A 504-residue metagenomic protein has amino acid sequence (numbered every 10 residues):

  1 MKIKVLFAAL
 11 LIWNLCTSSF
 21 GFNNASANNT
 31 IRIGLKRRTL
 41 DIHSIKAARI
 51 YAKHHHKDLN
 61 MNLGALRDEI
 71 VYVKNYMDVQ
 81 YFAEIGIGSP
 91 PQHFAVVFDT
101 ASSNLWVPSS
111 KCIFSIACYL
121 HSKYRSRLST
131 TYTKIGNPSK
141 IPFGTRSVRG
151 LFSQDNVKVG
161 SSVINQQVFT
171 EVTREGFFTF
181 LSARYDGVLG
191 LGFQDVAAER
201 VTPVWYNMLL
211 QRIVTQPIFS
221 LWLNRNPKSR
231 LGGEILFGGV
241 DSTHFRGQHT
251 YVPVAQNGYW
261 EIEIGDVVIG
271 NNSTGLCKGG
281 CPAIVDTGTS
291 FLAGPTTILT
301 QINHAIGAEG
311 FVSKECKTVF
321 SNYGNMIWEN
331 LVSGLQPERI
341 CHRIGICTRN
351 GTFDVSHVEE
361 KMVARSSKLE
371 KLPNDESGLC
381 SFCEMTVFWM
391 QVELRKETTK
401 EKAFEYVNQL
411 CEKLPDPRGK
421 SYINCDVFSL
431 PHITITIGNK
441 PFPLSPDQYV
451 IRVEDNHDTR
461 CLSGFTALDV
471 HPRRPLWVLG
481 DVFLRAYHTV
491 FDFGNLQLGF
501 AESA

Functional and structural regions predicted by a protein language model:
K2-I42, P90, F98, I164 (+8 more regions): Aspartic protease catalytic domain
K2-V96, N104-L151, Y206-I213, T243-H244 (+8 more regions): Disordered propeptide/prodomain
Y76-Q92, I262-C281, A467-P472: A short acidic-Thr-Gly-centered motif at the start of a beta-strand
E84-I87, I141, Q154-S162, L221-L223 (+2 more regions): Short conserved beta-strand and strand-loop elements enriched in small hydrophobics with frequent Asp/Gly
V97, V107-S110, I116-H121, T170 (+5 more regions): Short, solvent-exposed loop/turn and secondary-structure capping segments
A101-W106, T289-L292: Short acidic, Gly/Ser-rich segments with clustered Asp/Glu that frequently serve as metal-coordination loops in enzyme
G190: C-terminal reverse transcriptase regions that engage the nucleic-acid substrate
G232-G279: Flexible, small-/acidic-enriched active-site or ligand-binding loops
